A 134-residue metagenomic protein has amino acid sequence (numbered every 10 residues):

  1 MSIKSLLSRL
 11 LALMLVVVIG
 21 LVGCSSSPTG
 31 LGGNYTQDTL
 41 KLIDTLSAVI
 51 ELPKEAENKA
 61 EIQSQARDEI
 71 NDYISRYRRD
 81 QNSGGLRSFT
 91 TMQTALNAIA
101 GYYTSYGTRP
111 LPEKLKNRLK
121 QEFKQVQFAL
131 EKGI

Functional and structural regions predicted by a protein language model:
S2-M14: Bacterial N-terminal signal peptides that target proteins for export
I19-G23: C-terminal motif of bacterial Sec signal peptides marking the signal peptidase cleavage site
S25-P28: Bacterial signal peptide processing site
L31-G85: Alpha-helical segments in soluble extracytoplasmic regions
L42-T45, V49-L52, T104-I134: C-terminal amphipathic alpha-helix
A60-R67, L86-T94, E113-K124: Short, charged, amphipathic alpha-helical segments
R76-P110: Long, amphipathic, charge-rich alpha-helical segments that form helical bundles/coiled-coils
